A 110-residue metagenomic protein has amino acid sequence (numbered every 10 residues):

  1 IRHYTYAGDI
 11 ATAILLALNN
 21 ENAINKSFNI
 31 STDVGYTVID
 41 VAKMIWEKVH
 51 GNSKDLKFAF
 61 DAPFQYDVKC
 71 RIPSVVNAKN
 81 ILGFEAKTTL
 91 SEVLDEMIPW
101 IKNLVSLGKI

Functional and structural regions predicted by a protein language model:
I1-I110: C-terminal substrate-binding subdomain of Rossmann-fold SDR/epimerase-dehydratase oxidoreductases
